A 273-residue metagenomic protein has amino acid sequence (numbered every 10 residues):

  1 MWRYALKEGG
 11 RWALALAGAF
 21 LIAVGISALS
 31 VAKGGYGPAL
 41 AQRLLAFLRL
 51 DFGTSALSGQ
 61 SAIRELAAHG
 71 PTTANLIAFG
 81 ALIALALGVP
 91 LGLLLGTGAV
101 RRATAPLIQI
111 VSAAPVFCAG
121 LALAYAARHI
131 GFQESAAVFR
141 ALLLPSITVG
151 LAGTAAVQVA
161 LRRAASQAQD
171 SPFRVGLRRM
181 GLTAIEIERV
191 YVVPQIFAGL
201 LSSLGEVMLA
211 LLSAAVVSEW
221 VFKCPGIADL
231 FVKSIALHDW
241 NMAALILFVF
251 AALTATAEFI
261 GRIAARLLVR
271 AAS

Functional and structural regions predicted by a protein language model:
W2-K7, V100, S166-S203: Amphipathic cytosolic juxtamembrane alpha-helices at the membrane-cytosol interface of multi-pass membrane transporters
R3-R11, P90-A126, D229: Cytoplasmic-entry segments and transmembrane alpha-helices of multi-pass inner-membrane transporters
G9-L21, I63-L94, V193, F197-M208 (+1 more regions): Transmembrane alpha-helix signature in integral membrane proteins
F20-K33, S203-V232, N241, F250-A251: Non-cytoplasmic
G34-A81, A236-L247: Periplasmic/extracellular loop-to-transmembrane helix junction in inner-membrane transport proteins
L82-A86, P145-G153, I227-I263: Hydrophobic alpha-helical transmembrane segments of polytopic membrane proteins
T104-A155, W240: Generic hydrophobic transmembrane alpha-helix motif, especially the helices
S135-R178, F259: Membrane-cytosol interface at the C-terminal ends of specific transmembrane alpha-helices in multi-pass membrane
